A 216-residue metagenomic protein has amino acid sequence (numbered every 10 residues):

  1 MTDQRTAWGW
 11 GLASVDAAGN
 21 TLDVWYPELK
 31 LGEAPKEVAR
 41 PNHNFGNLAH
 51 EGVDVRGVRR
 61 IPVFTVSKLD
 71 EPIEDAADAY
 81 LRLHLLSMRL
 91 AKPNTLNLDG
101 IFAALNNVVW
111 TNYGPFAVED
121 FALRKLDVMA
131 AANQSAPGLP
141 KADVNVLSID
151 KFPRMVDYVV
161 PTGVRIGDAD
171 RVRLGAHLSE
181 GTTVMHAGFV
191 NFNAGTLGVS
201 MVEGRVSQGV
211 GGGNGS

Functional and structural regions predicted by a protein language model:
M1-D157: Terminal amphipathic alpha-helical/low-complexity segments used for targeting or macromolecular assembly
V159-S216: Structural signal for interior beta-strand "rungs" in well-ordered beta-sheet cores of soluble enzyme domains
